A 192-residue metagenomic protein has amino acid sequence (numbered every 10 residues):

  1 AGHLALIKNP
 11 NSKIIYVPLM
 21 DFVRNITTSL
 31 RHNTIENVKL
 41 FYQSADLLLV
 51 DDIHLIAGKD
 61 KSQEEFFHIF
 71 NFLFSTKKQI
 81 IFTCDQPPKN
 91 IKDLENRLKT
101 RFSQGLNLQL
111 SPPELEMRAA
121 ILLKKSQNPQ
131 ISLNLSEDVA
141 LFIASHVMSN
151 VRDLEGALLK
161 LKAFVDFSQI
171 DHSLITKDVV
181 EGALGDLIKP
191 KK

Functional and structural regions predicted by a protein language model:
A1-I15: Walker A/P-loop
K8, N25-V50, I56, D60-F72 (+1 more regions): Conserved alpha-helical scaffold flanking the Walker A/P-loop in AAA+ ATPase domains
Y16-V17, L49-D51, Q79-D85: Structural recognition of the conserved hydrophobic beta-strand(s) that form the central parallel beta-sheet of P-loop
T27-R31, Q86-Q104: Short regulatory helix/loop adjacent to the ATP-binding pocket of P-loop NTPases
F74, N90-K92, G105-M117: Conserved AAA+ ATPase "SRH/arginine-finger" region at the nucleotide-binding site
Q86, R97, G105, M117-S132 (+1 more regions): Conserved AAA+ ATPase "sensor/coupling" helix adjacent to the nucleotide-binding pocket
L123-Q127, D138-H146, R152-F167, G182: C-terminal helical "lid" of AAA+/P-loop NTPase domains
A163-K192: Conserved alpha/beta core segments of nucleic-acid transaction machinery
